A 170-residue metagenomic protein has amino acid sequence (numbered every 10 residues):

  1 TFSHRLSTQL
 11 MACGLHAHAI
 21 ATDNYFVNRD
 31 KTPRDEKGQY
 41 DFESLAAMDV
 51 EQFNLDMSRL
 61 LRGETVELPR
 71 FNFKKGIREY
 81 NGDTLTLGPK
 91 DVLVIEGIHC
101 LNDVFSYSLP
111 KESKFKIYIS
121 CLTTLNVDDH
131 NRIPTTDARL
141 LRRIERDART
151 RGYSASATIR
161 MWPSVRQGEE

Functional and structural regions predicted by a protein language model:
T1, F26-R29, E79, L101-D103 (+1 more regions): Flexible loop/turn segments at secondary-structure boundaries
T1-L10: Glycine-rich phosphate-binding P-loop
Q9-I20, R62-T65, S108-E112, T150: Secondary-structure transition/capping motifs at alpha-helix termini and the adjoining loop/turn into the next element
H18-A21, V27-E79, V92: Conserved nucleotide-sensing/catalytic segment adjacent to the nucleotide-binding pocket in NTP-handling enzymes
K75-T84, D91-V92, V104-F105, Q167-E170: Conformational switch/transducer regions in large eukaryotic molecular machines and scaffolds
L87-P89, K111-E112: Short loop/turn elements that form and flank the Walker-type P-loop nucleotide-binding site in RecA-like NTPase cores
C100-D103, Y107-E170: Conserved NTP phosphate-binding and transfer environment spanning the P-loop NTPase/kinase superfamily
